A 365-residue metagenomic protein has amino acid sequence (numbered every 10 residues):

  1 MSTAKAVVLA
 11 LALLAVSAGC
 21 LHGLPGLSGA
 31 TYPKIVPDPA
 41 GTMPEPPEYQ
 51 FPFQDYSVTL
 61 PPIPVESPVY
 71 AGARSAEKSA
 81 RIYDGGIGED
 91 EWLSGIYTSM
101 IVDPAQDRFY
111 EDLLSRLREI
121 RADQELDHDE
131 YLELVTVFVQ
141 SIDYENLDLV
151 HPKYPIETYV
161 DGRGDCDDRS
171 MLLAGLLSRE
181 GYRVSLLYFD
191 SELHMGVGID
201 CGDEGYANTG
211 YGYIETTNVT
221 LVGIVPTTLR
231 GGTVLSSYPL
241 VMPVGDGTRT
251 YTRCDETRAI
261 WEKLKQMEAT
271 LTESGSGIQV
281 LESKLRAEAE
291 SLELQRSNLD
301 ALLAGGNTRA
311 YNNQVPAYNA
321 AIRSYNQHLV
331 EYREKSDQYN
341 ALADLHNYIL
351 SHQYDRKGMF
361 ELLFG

Functional and structural regions predicted by a protein language model:
M1-T31, Y318, Y325, Y339 (+2 more regions): Secretory targeting signatures
G23-D112: Linear, non-domain "peripheral" regions
W92-V160, N208-T209, N347, D355 (+1 more regions): Secondary-structure boundary elements
E111, S115, E133, V137 (+9 more regions): Solvent-exposed, polar/charged alpha-helical surfaces in well-ordered, non-transmembrane soluble domains, broadly
D168-P239: Hydrophobic/aromatic-rich core segments of domains that either
P226-L294: Charged, amphipathic alpha-helical linkers/stalks
L281-N319: Extended alpha-helical coiled-coil "stalk/arm" regions that act as elongated linkers or oligomerization scaffolds
A317-Y354: Amphipathic alpha-helical coiled-coil segments
